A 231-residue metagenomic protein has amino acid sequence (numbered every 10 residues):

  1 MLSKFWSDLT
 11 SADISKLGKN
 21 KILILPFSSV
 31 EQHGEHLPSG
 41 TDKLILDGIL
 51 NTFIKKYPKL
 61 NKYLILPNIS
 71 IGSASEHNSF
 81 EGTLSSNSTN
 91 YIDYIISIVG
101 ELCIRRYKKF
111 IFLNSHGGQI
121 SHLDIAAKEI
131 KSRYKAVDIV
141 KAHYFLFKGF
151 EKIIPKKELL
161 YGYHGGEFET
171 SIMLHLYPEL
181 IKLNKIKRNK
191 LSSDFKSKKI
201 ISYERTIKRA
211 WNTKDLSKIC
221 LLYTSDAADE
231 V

Functional and structural regions predicted by a protein language model:
M1-L37: Active-site and ligand/interface coordination hotspots across diverse enzymes and nucleic-acid-associated assemblies
K4-S7, L23, K43, I71-F168: Active-site histidine-anchored catalytic micro-motif
L17-F27, N61-S73, D215-K218: Short coil-to-beta-strand
K19, P58-L60, Y134-A136: Short, well-ordered coil/turn elements that cap or connect secondary structure elements
E35-H36, G40, L60-N61: Extended amphipathic ligand-handling, pore-lining, and cofactor/metal-binding catalytic surfaces
D42-I54: Short catalytic helix/loop segments, enriched in acidic residues and glycine and frequently bearing histidine
V137-L221: Catalytic cores of processing enzymes, dominated by hydrolases/peptidases, characterized by acidic/His-rich
Y223-V231: Single conserved hydrophobic/aromatic residue that forms the stacking wall/gate of nucleotide- or nucleobase-binding
